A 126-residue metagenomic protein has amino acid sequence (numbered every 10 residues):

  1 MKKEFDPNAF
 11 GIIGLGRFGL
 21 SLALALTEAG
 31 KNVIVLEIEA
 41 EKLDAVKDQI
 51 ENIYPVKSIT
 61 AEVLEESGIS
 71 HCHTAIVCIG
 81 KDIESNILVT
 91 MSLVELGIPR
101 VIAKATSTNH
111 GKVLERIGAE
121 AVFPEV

Functional and structural regions predicted by a protein language model:
M1-V126: Cytosolic regulatory regions of ion transport systems
